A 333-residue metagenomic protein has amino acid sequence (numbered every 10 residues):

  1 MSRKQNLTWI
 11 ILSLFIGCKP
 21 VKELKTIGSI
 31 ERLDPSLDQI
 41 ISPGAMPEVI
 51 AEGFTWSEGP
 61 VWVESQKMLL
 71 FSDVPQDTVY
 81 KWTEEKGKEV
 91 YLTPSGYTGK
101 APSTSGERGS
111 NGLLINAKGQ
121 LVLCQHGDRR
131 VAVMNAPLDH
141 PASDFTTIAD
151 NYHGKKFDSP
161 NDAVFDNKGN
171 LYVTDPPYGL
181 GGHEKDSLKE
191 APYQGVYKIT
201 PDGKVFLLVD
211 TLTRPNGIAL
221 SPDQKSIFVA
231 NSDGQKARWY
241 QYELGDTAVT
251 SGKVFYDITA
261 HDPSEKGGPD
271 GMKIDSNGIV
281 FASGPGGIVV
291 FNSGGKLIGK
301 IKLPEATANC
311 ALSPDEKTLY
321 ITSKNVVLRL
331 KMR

Functional and structural regions predicted by a protein language model:
M1-L24: Bacterial Sec-dependent N-terminal signal peptides
K19-R333: Sequence-structural signature of mature extracellular/luminal beta-sheet repeat domains, prominently beta-propellers
